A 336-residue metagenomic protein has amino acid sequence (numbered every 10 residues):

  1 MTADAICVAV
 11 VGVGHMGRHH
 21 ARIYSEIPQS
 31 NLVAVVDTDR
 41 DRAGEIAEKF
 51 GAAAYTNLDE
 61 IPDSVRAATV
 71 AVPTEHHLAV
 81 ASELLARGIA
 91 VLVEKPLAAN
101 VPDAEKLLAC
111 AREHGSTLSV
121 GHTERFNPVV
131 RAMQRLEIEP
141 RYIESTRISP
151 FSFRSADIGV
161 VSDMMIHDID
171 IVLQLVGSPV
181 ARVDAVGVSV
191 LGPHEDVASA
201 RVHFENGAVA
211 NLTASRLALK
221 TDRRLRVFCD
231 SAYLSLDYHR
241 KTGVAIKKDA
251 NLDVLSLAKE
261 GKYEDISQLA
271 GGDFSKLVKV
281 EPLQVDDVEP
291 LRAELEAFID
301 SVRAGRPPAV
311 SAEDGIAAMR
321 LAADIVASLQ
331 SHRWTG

Functional and structural regions predicted by a protein language model:
M1-F50, V172: N-terminal Rossmann-like dinucleotide-binding module
M1-T2, A67-V70, L283-V285, A293-G336: C-terminal helix-rich "cap/oligomerization" subdomain common to oxidoreductases
H20, F50-L108: Beta-loop-alpha module in the N-terminal Rossmann-like domain of NAD(P)-dependent dehydrogenases, especially those
T56, V93, L118-V120, E144 (+1 more regions): Hydrophobic residues in well-ordered beta-strands that form the structural core
A98-S155: A contiguous active-site-proximal alpha/beta segment in oxidoreductase catalytic domains
T123, S231-A309, T335: C-terminal glycine/acidic-rich active-site capping loop/insertion
S152-K220, R224-R226, H239-R240: Rossmann-like dinucleotide-binding domain that binds NAD(P)(H)
